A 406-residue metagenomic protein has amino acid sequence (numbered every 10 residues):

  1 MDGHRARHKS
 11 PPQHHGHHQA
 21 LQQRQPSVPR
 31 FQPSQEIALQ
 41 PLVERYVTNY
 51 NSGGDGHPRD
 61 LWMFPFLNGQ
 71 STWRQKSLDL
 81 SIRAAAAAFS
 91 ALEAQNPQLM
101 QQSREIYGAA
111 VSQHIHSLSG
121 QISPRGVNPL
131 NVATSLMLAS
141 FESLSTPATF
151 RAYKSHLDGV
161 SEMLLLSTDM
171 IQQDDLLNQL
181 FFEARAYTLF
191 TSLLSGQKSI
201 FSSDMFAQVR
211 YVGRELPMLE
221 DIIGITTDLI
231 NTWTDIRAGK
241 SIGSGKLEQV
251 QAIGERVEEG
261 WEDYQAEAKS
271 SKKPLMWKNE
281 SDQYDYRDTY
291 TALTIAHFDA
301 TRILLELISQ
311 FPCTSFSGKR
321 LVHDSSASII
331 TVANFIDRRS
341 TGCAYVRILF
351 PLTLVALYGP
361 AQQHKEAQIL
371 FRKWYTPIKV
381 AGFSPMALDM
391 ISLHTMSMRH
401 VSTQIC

Functional and structural regions predicted by a protein language model:
G3-Q101, H116-G120, S397: Acidic, Ser/Thr/Pro-rich intrinsically disordered transcriptional activation regions
E36-I37, S140-S241: Acidic/serine-rich, low-complexity amphipathic helices located in mid- to C-terminal regulatory regions
Y46, A94-Q95, K198-I378: Cytosolic regulatory protein-protein interaction regions
G53-W62, L99, R104-Y107, L275-K278 (+1 more regions): Helix-turn-helix repeat elements of alpha-solenoid scaffolds
P65-G69, I82-N96, E105-T149, V160-S167 (+5 more regions): Hydrophobic/aromatic-rich effector regions of fungal transcription factors
Q101, R151-S155, H364-I369: Short sequence/structural elements of tandem HEAT/ARM alpha-solenoid repeats
D299, L307, L370-C406: C-terminal, low-complexity intrinsically disordered regions in eukaryotic proteins
